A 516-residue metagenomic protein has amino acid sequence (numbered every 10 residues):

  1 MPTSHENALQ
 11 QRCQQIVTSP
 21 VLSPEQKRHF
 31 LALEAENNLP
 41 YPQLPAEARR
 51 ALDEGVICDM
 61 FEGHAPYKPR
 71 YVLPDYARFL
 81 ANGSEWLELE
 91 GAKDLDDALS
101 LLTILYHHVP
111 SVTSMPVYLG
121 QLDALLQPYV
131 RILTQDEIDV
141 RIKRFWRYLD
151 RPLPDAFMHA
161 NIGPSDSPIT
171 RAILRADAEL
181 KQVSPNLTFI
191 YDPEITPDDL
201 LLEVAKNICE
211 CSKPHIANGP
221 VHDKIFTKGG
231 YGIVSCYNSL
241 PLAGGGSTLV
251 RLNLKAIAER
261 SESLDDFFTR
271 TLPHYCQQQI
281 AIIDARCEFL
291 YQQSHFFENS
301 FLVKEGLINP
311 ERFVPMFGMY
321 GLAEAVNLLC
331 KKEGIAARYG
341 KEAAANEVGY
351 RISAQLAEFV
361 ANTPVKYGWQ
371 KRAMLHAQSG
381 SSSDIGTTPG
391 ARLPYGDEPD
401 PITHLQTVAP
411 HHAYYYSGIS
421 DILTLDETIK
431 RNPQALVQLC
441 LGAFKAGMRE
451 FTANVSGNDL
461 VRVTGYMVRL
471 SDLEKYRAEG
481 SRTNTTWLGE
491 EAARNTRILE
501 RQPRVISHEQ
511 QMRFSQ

Functional and structural regions predicted by a protein language model:
P2-E311, K332, R338-E342, E358-S515: Conserved catalytic cores of very large enzyme subunits
V117, N309-A325: Conserved phosphate/anionic-ligand binding catalytic regions in large, soluble enzymes, centered on
L272-Y275, G318, V348, I352: Amphipathic alpha-helix face/heptad-repeat signature
E324-K332: Well-ordered alpha-helical scaffold segments within catalytic/enzyme domains
R338, E342-E347, S353: Active-site loop/helix belt of alpha/beta enzymes
